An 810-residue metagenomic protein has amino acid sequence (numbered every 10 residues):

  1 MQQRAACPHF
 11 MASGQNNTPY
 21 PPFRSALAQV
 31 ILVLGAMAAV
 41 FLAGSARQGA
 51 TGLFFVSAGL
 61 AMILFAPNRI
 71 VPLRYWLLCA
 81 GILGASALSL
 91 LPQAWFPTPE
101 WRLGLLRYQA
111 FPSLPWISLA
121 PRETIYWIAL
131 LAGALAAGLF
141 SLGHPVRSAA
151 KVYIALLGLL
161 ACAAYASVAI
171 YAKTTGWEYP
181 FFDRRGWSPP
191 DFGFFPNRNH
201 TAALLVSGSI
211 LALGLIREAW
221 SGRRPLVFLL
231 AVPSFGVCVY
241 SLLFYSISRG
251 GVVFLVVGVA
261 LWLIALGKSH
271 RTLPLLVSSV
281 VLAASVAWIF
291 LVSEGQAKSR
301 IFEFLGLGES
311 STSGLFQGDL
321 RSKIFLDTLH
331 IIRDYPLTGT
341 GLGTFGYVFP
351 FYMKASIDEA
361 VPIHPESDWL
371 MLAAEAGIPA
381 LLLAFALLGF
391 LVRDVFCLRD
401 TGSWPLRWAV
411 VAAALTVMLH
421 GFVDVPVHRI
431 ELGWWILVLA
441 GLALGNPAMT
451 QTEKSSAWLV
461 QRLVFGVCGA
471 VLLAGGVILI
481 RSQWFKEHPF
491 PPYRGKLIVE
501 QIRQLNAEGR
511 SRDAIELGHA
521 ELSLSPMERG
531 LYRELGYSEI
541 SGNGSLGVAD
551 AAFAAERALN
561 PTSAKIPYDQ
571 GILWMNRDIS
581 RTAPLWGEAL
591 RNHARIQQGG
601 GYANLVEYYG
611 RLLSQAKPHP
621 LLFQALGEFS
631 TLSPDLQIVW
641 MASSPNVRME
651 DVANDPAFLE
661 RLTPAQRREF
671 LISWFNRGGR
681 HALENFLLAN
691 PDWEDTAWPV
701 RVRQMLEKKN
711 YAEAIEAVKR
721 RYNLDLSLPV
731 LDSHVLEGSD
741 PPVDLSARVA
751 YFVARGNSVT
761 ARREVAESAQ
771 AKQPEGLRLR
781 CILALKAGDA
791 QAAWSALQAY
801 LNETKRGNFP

Functional and structural regions predicted by a protein language model:
S13, Y20-S45, T51-L64, L83-S86 (+4 more regions): Alpha-helical transmembrane segments of multi-pass inner-membrane proteins
P190-F194, G258-V259, W288-D327, R333 (+1 more regions): Flexible juxtamembrane loops connecting transmembrane helices in multi-pass membrane enzymes that build or modify
N197, L315, S322-P362, W369-L372 (+1 more regions): TM-adjacent membrane-interface loops and short helices in multi-pass inner/ER membrane proteins
P274-L291, S456-W484: Internal/C-terminal transmembrane anchor helices
P492, P526-M527, P561, A594-A603 (+7 more regions): Short coil turns that delineate tetratricopeptide repeat
V499-E500, G530-E534, A564-Q570, G601-R611 (+7 more regions): Alpha-solenoid helical repeat scaffolds
D513-H519, L546-R557, R581-A594, P618-S633 (+6 more regions): Alpha-helical repeat scaffolds
